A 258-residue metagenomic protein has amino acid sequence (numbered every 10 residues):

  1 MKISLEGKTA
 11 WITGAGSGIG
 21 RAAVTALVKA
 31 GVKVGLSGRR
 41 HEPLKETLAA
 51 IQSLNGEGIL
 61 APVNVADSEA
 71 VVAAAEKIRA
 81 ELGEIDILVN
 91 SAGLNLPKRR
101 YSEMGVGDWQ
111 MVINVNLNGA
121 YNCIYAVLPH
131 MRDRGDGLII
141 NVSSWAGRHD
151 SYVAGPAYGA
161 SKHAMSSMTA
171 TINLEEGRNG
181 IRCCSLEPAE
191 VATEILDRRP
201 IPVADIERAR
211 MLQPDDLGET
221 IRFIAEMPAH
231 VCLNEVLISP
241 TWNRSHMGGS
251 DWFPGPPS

Functional and structural regions predicted by a protein language model:
T9, G16-G18: Conserved glycine-rich cofactor-binding loop
H41-E42, P62-A74, V106: The beta1-alpha1 cofactor-binding region of Rossmann-like NAD(H)/NADP(H)-dependent oxidoreductases
R99-Y101, D108-Q110: Substrate-binding pocket helix/loop in short-chain dehydrogenase/reductase
I124, S161: Active-site helix of classical SDR
S144: Residue(s) in the substrate-gating loop at a strand-loop-helix junction that position the organic substrate next
H149, T171-I181: Active-site-adjacent segment of SDR/Rossmann-fold oxidoreductases
R178-N179, S185-L186, D205-M247, D251: C-terminal helical subdomain
